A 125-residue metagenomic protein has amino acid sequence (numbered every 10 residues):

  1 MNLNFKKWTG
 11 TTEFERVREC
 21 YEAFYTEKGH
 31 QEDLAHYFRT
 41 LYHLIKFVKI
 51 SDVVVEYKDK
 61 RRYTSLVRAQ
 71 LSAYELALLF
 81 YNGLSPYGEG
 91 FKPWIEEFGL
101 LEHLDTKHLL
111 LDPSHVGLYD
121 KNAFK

Functional and structural regions predicted by a protein language model:
M1-K125: Intrinsically disordered, low-complexity polar regions and short flexible loop motifs
